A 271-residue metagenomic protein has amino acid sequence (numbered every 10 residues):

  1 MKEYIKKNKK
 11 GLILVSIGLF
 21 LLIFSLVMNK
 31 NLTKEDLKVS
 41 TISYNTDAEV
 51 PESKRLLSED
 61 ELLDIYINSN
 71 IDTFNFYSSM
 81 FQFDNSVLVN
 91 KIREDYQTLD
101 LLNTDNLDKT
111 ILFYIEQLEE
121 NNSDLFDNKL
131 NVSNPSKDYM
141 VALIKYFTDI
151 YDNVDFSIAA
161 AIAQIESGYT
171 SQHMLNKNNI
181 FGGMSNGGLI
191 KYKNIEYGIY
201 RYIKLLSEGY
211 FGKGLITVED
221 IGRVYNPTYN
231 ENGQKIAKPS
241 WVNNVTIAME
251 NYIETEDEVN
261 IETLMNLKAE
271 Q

Functional and structural regions predicted by a protein language model:
K2-Q271: Catalytic cores of secreted/periplasmic lytic hydrolases that degrade extracellular macromolecules
